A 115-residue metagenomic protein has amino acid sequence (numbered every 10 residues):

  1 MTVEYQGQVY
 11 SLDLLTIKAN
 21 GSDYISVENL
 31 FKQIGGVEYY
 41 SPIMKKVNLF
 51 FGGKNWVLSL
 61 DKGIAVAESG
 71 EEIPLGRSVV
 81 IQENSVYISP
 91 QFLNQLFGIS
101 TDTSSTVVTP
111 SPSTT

Functional and structural regions predicted by a protein language model:
M1-T115: Primary recognition of N-terminal secretory signal peptides and signal-anchoring hydrophobic helices
